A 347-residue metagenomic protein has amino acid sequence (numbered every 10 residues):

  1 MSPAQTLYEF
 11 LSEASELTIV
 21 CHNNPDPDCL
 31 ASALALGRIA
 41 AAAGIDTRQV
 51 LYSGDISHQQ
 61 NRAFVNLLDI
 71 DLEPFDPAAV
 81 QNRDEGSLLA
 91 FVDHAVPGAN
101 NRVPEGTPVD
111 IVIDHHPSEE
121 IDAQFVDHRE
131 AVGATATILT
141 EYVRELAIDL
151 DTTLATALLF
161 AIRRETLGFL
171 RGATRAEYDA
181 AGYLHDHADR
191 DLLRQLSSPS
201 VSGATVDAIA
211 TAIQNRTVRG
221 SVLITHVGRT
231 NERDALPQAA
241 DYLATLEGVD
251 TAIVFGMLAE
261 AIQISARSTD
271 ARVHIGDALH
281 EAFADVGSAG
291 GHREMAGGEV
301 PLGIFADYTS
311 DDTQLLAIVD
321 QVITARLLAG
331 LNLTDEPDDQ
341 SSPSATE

Functional and structural regions predicted by a protein language model:
M1-E16, A78-D93, N100, I111 (+7 more regions): Haloarchaeal acidic low-complexity proteome signature biased toward cell-envelope/secretome components but also
Q5, S12-L17, H22, T47 (+1 more regions): Gly/His-enriched, cation/cofactor- and phosphate-binding structural elements
A14-P77: Anionic-ligand anchoring segments at beta-strand to alpha-helix junctions in alpha/beta enzyme folds, i.e., glycine
N24-P25, H94-P97, H116-S118: Short glycine-rich anion-binding loops that position phosphate/pyrophosphate groups of nucleotides and phosphorylated
D26, L36, V65, D114 (+4 more regions): Divalent metal-coordination and catalytic microenvironments
S57-E85, L89, D93-P104: His/Asp/Glu-rich metal-coordinating catalytic cores of metallo-dependent phosphodiesterases/hydrolases acting on
I113-A180: Short alpha-helices
T166-P237, A244-T251: Glycine-rich, Lys/Arg-enriched anion-binding loops that position phosphate/diphosphate groups for phosphoryl
